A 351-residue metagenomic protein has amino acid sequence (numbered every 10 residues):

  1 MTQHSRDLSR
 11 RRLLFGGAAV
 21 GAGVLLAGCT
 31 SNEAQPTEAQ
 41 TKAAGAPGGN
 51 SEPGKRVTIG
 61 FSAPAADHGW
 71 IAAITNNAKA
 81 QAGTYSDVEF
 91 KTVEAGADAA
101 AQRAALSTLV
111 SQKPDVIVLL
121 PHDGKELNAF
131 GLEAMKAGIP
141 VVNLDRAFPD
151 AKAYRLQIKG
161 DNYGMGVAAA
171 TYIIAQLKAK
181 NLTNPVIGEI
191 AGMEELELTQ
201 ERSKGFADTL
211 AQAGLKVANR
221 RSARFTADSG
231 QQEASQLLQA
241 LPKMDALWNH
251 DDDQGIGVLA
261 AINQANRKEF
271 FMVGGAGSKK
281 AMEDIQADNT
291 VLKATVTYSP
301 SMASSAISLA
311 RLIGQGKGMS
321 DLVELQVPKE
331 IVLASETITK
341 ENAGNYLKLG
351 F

Functional and structural regions predicted by a protein language model:
M1-S9, G17-A27: N-terminal secretory signal peptides
C29-A39: Bacterial lipoprotein signal-peptidase II cleavage site
A39-V57, I190-E194, L198, Y298 (+1 more regions): Hinge/cleft segment of the Venus flytrap/periplasmic-binding protein
S51-N77, Q81-Y85, F90-A104, L120-G124 (+3 more regions): Extracytoplasmic "Venus flytrap"
W70-T84, M165-Y172, E197-L215, E233 (+1 more regions): Short, solvent-exposed amphipathic alpha-helices that sit in or adjacent to ligand/effector-binding or catalytic
Q102, I158-N184, S229-A234, G277-M282 (+1 more regions): Hydrophobic alpha-helical segments within soluble ligand-binding/sensing domains
L119-K136, F206, A223-E283: Hydrophobic alpha-helical
K125, A129-G164, V186, K279-V291 (+1 more regions): Flexible loop/hinge segments that line or gate small-molecule binding clefts
